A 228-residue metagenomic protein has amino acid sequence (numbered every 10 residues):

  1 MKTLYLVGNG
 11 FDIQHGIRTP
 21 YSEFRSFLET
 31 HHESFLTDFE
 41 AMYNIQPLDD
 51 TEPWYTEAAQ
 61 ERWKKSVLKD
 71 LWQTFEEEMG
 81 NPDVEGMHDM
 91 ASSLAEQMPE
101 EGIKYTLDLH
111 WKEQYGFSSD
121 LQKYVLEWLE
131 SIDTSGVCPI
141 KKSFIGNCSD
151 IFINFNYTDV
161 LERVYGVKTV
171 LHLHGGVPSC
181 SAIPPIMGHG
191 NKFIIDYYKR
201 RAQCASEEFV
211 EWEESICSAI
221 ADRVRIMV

Functional and structural regions predicted by a protein language model:
M1-V228: SIR2/sirtuin NAD+-dependent deacylase catalytic core
